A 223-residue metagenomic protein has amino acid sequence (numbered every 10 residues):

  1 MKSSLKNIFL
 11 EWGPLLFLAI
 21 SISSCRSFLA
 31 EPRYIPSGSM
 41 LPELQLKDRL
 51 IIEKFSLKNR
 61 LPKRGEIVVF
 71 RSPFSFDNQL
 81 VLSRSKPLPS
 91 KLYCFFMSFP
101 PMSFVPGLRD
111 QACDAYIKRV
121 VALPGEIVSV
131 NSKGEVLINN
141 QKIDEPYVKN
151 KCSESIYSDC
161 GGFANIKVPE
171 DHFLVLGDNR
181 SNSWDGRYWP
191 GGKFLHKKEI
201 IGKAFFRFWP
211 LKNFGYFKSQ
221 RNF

Functional and structural regions predicted by a protein language model:
K2-F9, F28-Y34, L41-F223: Soluble "head" domains of membrane/secretory-pathway proteins
E11-F28: Hydrophobic membrane-insertion alpha-helices, especially the h-region of bacterial N-terminal signal peptides
